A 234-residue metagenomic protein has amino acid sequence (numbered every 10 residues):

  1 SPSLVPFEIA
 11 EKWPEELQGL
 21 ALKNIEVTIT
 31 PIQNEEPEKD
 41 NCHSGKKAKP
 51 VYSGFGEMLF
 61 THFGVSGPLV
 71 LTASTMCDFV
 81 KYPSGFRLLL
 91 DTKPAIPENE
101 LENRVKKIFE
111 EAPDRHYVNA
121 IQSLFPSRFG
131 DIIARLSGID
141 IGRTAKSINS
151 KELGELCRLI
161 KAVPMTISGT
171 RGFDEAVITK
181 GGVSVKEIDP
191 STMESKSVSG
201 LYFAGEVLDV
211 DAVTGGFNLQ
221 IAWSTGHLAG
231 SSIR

Functional and structural regions predicted by a protein language model:
S1-V5, I9-T144: An anion/pyrophosphate-binding glycine-rich loop and adjacent beta-alpha core in soluble alpha-beta enzymes
M58-T61, L201-F203, G226: Short hydrophobic core segments
S66-L69, V183-S184, V207, T214-N218: Gly/Ser/Thr-rich beta-alpha loop segments that engage phosphate groups in nucleotides
V70-L71, G154-C157, K161, W223-S231: Predominant activation on well-ordered alpha-helical scaffold segments within soluble catalytic domains
A73-M76, P190-S191, T225: N-terminal low-complexity, intrinsically disordered patches enriched in charged
R87-L89, H116-S123, S168, G172 (+3 more regions): Domain-scale detector for complete catalytic domains at protein termini or as standalone homologs
D131-D211: A glycine-rich dinucleotide-binding beta-alpha-beta segment and adjacent secondary-structure elements that constitute
D209-R234: A conserved FAD-binding loop/helix module that cradles the flavin
